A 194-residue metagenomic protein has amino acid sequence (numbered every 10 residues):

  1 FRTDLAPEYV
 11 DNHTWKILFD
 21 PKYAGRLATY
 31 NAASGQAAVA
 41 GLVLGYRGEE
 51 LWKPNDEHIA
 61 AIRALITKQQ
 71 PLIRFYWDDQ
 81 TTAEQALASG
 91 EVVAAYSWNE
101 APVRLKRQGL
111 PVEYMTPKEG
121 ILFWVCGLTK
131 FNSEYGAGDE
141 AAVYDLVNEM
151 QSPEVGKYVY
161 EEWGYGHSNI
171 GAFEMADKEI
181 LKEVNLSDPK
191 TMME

Functional and structural regions predicted by a protein language model:
F1-E84, A88: Extracytoplasmic ligand-binding site segments that recognize negatively charged/polar headgroups
F1-L5, G41-G45, V125-D139, Y158: A bilobed periplasmic-binding-protein/Venus flytrap-type ligand-binding module shared by bacterial periplasmic
W15, A83-E84, P102, V143 (+1 more regions): Short, hydrophobic alpha-helical packing/hinge segments within bilobed ligand-binding/sensory domains
Y23-L27, P71-L72, G90-V93, G109-V112 (+1 more regions): Loop/turn elements at helix/coil->beta-strand transitions in domains of secreted/extracellular proteins
R26-N31, F75-Y76, A86, V93-S97 (+2 more regions): Structural recognition of the beta-strand scaffold that forms the well-ordered cores of secreted hydrolase catalytic
I59-Q69, Q108-N132, L181-K182: Periplasmic-binding protein-like
Y96-P111: A ligand-binding cleft/hinge motif common to bilobed small-molecule-binding domains
F131-M192: Mature extracytoplasmic/periplasmic domains
